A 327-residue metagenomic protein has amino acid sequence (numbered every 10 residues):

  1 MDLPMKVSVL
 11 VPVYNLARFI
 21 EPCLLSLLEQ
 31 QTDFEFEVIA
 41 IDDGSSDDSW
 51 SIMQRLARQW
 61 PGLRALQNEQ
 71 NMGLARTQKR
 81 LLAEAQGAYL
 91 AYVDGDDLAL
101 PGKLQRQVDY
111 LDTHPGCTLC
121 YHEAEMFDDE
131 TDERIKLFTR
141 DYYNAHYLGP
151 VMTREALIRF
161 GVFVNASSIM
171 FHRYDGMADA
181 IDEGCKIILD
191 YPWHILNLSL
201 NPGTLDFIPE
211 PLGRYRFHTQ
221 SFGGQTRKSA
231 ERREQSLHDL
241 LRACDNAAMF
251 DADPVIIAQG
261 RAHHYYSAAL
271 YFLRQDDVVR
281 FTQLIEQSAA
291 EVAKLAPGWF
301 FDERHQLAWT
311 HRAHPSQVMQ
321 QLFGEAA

Functional and structural regions predicted by a protein language model:
K6-S8, E37, P192: Cell-envelope/extracellular polymer assembly enzymes that use nucleotide-activated donors
L25-E35: Short, acidic, metal-binding catalytic loop of nucleotide-sugar glycosyltransferases
D42-S51, Q70, D94: A conserved acidic beta->alpha catalytic loop
N68-A85, R106: Glycine-rich, basic loop-to-helix element that forms the pyrophosphate-binding segment of sugar-nucleotide handling
A83, Y143-R232, S236: Conserved nucleotide-sugar donor-binding catalytic segment
L90: Short aromatic/hydrophobic "clamp" motif used to bind/position activated sugar donors
G102-K136: Conserved donor NDP-sugar-binding/catalytic core segment of glycosyltransferases
A269-A327: Membrane-interface aromatic/basic loop that binds lipid-linked glycans or pyrophosphate carriers, typified by
